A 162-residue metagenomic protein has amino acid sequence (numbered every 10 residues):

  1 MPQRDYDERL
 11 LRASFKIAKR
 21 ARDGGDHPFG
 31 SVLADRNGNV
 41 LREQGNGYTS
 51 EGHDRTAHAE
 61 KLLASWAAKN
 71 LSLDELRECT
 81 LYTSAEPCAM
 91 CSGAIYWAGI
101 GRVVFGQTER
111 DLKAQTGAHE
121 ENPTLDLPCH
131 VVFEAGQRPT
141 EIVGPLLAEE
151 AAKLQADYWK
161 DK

Functional and structural regions predicted by a protein language model:
M1-G24, A94-K162: Zinc-dependent deaminase
S14, A18-A21, S31, R42 (+2 more regions): Small-residue (primarily alanine) positions within well-ordered alpha-helices, especially packing/interaction faces
F29, R77-C79, T140: Residue-level recognition of the N-termini of beta-strands and the immediately preceding loop/turn
F29-G38: Short beta-strand scaffold segments in enzyme catalytic cores
V32, L81-T83, I142: Extended hydrophobic secondary-structure segments that form protein cores and membrane-embedded regions
N39-Y48: Short beta->alpha transition motifs characteristic of CBS
T49-K61: A short, polar/charged loop-to-alpha-helix boundary motif
T56, A64-A98, R102: Helix-adjacent hinge/juxtasegments
